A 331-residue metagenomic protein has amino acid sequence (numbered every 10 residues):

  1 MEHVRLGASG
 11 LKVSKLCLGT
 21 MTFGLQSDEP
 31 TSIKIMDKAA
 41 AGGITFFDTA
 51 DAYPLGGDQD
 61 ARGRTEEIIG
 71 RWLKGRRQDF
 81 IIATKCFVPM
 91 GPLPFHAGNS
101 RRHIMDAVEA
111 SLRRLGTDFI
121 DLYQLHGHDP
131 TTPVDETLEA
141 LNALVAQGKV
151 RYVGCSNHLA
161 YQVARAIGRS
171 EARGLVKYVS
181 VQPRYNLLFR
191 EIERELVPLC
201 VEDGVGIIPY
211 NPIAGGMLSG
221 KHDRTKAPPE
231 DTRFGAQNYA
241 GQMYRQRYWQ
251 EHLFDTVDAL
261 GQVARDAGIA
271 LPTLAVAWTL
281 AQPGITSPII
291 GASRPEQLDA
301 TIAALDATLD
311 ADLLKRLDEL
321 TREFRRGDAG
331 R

Functional and structural regions predicted by a protein language model:
M1-F80: N-terminal binding-site loop/beta-alpha segment at the start of enzyme catalytic domains that lines or forms
A8, A41, G70-Q78, R113-G116 (+2 more regions): Acidic (Asp/Glu)-rich catalytic clusters
T20-P30, M90-R102, H128-T132: Active-site mouth loops of central-metabolism enzymes
M21-F23, A52, K85-P89, L125-H128 (+3 more regions): Active-site beta-loop-alpha junctions enriched in small/polar residues
S27-A39, N99-L115, V163-I167: Short, acidic/polar
F46-A50, I82-K85, F119-Q124, G154-C155 (+1 more regions): Short beta-strand segments at enzyme active-site cores
L112-T132: Active-site groove signature of glycoside hydrolases
T132-E319, F324: Beta/alpha (TIM)-barrel catalytic core signal, keyed to glycine-rich beta->alpha loops juxtaposed to Asp/Glu that bind
